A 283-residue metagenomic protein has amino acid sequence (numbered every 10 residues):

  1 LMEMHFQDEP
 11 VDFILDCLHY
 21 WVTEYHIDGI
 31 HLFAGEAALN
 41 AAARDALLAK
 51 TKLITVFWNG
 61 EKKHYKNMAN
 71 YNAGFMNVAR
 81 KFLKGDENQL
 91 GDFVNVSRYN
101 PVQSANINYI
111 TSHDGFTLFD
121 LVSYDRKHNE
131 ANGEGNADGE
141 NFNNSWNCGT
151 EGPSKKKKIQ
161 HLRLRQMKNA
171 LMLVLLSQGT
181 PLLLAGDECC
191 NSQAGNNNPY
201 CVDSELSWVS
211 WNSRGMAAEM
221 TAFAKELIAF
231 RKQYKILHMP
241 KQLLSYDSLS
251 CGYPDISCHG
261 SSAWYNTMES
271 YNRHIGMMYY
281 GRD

Functional and structural regions predicted by a protein language model:
L1-D12, H26-G35, A79-F82, G149-R163 (+1 more regions): The substrate-binding groove and active-site-proximal loops of carbohydrate-active enzymes, especially glycoside
L1-Y25, G35-L47, T51-K52: Substrate-binding/active-site clefts of carbohydrate-active enzymes
P10, I14-W21, R163-V174, Q178 (+2 more regions): Alpha-helical packing segments of well-folded alpha/beta enzyme cores
H26, L39-A185, N198-V202, K241-Q242 (+4 more regions): Conserved alpha/beta catalytic core and glycan-binding cleft of carbohydrate-active enzymes
L184-C189, Q193: Short acidic/histidine-rich active-site segments
Q193-K225, A229: Extended hydrophobic/aromatic segments used for targeting, binding, or gating
G215-P254: Catalytic cores of secreted or luminal carbohydrate-active enzymes
